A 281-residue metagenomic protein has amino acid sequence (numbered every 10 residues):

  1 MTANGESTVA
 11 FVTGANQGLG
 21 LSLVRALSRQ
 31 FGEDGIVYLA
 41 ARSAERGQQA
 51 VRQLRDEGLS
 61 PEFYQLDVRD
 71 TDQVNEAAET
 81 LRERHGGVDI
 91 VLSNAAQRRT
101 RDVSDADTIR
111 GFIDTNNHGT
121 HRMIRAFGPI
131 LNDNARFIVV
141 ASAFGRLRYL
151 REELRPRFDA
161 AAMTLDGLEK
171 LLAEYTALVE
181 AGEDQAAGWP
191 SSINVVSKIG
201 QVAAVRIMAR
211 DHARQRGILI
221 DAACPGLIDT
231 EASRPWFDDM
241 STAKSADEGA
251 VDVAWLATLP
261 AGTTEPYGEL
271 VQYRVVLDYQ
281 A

Functional and structural regions predicted by a protein language model:
T2-Y38: Canonical Rossmann dinucleotide-binding motif of NAD(H)/NADP(H)-dependent dehydrogenases/reductases, specifically
T13, V88-R98, N116, N134-S142 (+1 more regions): Rossmann-fold scaffold of SDR-type NAD(P)-dependent oxidoreductases
L54-D72: Rossmann-fold cofactor-recognition segment
R69, G111-G119, V196: Glycine-rich NAD(P)-binding loop of the Rossmann-fold in SDR/ketoreductase-type enzymes
E76-E79, E83, D107-D114: Active-site Tyr-X3-Lys motif and surrounding loop/helix of classical short-chain dehydrogenase/reductase
L92, M123-F127, L131, A204-V205 (+1 more regions): Hydrophobic positions on the long internal alpha-helix of Rossmann-like NAD(P)-dependent oxidoreductase domains
Q97, R101-D105, R110, D133-R214: Catalytic loop of short-chain dehydrogenase/reductase
R122, A222-P225, T230, F237-A281: C-terminal helical subdomain
